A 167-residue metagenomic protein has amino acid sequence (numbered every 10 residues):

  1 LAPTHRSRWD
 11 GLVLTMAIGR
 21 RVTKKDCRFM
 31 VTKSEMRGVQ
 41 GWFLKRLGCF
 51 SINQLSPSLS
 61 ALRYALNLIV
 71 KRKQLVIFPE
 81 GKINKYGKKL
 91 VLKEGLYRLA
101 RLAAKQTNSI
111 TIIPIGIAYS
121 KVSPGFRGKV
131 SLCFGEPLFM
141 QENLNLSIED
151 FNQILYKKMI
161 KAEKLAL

Functional and structural regions predicted by a protein language model:
L1-P3, C27, K73-P79, I110: Generic beta-sheet signal
A2-S56: Catalytic core of membrane glycerolipid acyltransferases/transacylases, capturing the structured, soluble-facing
T4, T32, E80, I115-I117: Cofactor-binding loop segments of dinucleotide-utilizing enzymes, especially the Rossmann-like FAD- and NAD(P)+-binding
G19, L66-V70, A104-K105: Residue-level signal for alpha-helix termini/capping positions
F43, N67, L99-A103: Hydrophobic/aromatic ligand-binding patch that stacks against planar heteroaromatic rings of cofactors or nucleotides
F50-L55, S60-K71: Helix-adjacent hinge/juxtasegments
Q74, K82, Y86-D150, I154: A cross-family acyltransferase "interaction/gating" segment
Q153-E163: A conserved mid-domain beta-alpha-beta active-site/ligand-binding segment of alpha/beta enzyme cores
